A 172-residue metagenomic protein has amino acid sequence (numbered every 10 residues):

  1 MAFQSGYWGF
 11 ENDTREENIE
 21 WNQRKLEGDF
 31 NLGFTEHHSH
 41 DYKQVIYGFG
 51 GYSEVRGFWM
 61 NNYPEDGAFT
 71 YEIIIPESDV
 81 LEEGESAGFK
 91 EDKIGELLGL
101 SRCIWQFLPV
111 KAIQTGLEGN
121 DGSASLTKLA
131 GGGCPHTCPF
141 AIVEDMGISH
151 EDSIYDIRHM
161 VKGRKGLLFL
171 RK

Functional and structural regions predicted by a protein language model:
F3-W21, K25, G33-H40, L97-G99 (+1 more regions): Short glycine-rich, low-complexity/disordered patches
Q4, F10-I75, D79-L81: Short, intrinsically disordered low-complexity segments
D79-K172: Acidic, proline/glycine-rich low-complexity IDRs
